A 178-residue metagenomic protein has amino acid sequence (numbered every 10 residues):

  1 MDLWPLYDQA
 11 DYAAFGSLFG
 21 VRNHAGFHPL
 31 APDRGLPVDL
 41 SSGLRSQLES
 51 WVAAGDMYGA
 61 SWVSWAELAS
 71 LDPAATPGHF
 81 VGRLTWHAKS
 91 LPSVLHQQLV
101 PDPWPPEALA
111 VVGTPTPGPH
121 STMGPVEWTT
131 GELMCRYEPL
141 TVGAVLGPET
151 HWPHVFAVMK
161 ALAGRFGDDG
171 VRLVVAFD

Functional and structural regions predicted by a protein language model:
M1-D168, D178: Acidic (Asp/Glu-rich) sequence patches and key acidic residues that form negatively charged surfaces used
G170-L173: Conserved GNAT acetyl-CoA-binding A-motif
